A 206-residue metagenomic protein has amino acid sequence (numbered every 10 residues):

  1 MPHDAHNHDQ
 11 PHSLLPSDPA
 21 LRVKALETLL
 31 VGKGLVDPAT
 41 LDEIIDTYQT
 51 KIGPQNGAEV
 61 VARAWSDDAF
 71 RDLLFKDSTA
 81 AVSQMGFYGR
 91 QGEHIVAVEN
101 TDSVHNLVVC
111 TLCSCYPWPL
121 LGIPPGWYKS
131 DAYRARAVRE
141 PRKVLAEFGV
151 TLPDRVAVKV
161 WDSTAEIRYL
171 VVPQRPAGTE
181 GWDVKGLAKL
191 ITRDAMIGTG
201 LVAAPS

Functional and structural regions predicted by a protein language model:
P2-S206: Terminal, compositionally biased segments used for targeting/anchoring and flexible tails
